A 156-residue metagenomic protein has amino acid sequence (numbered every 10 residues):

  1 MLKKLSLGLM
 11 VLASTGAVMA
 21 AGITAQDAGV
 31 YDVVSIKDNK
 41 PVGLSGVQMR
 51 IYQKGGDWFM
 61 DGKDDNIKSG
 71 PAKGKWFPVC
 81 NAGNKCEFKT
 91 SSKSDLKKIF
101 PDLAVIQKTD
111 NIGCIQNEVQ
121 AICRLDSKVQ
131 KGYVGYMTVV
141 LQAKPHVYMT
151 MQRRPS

Functional and structural regions predicted by a protein language model:
M1-L9: Bacterial N-terminal signal peptides that target proteins for export
S14-T15: N-terminal signal peptide c-region/cleavage motif recognized by signal peptidases
V18-G22: Boundary at the C-terminal end of the N-terminal hydrophobic targeting segment
I23-F59, L103-T109, G113, I122: Short, solvent-exposed loop/hinge segments that bridge or flank secondary-structure elements
Y31, V79-E87, G113-I115, I122-R124: Sequence contexts marking disulfide-bonded cysteines in secreted/extracellular proteins
P41-S91, Q142-K144: N-terminal glycine/threonine-rich, aromatic-flanked beta-hairpin/loop signature
A72-P78, K128-S156: Edge beta-strand at a domain terminus
K85-F100, V105-I106, Q120-L125, Q130-M137: Extracellular/mature segments of secreted proteins
